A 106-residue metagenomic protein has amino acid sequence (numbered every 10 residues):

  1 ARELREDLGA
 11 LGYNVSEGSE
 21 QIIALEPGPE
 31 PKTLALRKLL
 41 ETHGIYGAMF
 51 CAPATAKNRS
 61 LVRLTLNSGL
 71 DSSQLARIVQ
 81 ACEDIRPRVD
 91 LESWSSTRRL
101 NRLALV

Functional and structural regions predicted by a protein language model:
A1-R2, E6-G44, A52-A54, R59-V62 (+2 more regions): Conserved PLP-binding catalytic core of the aspartate aminotransferase-like
A35, Q74, P87: Short acidic, gly/pro-rich beta-turn/loop elements at beta-sheet edges and active-site/ligand-binding grooves
L36-E41, R77-E83: Short amphipathic alpha-helices in soluble, non-transmembrane regions that often serve as interface/regulatory elements
T42-G47, C82-D90: A common structural junction motif
S60, L75-A76: Conserved strand-to-helix beginnings and helix N-cap segments that scaffold or border functional pockets
D90-R102: Short, flexible loop/turn segments with low-complexity composition
